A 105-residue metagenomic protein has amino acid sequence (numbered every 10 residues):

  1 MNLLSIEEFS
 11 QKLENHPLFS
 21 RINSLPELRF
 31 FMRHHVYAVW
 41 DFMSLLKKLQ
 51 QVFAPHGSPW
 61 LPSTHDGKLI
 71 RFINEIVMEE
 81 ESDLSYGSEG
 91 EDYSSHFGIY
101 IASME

Functional and structural regions predicted by a protein language model:
M1-E105: Non-heme di-metal
